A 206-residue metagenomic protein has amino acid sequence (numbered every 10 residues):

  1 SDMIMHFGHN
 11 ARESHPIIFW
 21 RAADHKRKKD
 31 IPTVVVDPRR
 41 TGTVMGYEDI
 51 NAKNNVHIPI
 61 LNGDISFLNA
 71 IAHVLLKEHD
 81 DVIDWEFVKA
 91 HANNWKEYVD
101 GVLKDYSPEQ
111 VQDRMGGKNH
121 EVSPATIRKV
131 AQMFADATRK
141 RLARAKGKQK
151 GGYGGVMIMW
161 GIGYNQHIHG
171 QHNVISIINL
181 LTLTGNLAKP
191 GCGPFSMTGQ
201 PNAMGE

Functional and structural regions predicted by a protein language model:
S1-H25, K29-V36, T43-G46, I65-N69 (+1 more regions): Extended redox/cofactor-interaction regions of prokaryotic respiratory oxidoreductases
D2-I4, N54-N55, V156: Conserved acidic residues
N10, P59, N165-I168: Conserved aromatic-histidine-acidic binding/catalytic patches
E13-P16, P124-A125, Q171: Conserved phosphate-coordination/catalytic loops
P16-R21, I127-V130, Y164: Short alpha-helical segments and helix-capping/turn motifs at coil-helix boundaries
K28, P32, R39-Y153: Long, well-ordered, tryptophan-enriched scaffold segments
V35-D37, I58-P59, I158-W160, S196: General beta-strand structural signal in soluble alpha/beta enzymes
Q132-E206: A glycine-rich, hydrophobic/aromatic-adjacent loop/helix-cap motif
